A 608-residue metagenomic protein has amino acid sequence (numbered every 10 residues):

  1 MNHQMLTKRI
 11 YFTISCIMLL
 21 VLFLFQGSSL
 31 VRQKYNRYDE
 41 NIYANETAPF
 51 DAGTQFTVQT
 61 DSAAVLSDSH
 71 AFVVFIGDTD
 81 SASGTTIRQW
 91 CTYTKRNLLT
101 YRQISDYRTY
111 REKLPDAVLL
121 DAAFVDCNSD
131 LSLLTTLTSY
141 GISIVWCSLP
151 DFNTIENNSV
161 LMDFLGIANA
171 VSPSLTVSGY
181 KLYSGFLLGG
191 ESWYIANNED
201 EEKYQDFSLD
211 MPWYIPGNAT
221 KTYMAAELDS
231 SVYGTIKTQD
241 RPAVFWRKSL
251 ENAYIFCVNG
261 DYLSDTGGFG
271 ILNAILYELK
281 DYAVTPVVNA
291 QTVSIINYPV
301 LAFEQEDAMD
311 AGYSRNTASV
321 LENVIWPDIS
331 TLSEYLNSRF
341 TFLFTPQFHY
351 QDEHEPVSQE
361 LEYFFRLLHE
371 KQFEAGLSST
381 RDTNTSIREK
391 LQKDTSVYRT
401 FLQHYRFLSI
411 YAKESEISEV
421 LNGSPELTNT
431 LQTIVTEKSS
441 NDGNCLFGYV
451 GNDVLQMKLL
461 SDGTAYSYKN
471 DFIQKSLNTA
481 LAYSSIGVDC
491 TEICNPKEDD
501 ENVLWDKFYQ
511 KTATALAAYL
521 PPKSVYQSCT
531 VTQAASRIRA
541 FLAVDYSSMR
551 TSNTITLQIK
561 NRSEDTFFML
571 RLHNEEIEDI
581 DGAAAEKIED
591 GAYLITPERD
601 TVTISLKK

Functional and structural regions predicted by a protein language model:
H70-G77, T138-Y140, V145-S172, P299-A302 (+4 more regions): Metal-dependent polysaccharide deacetylase catalytic core of the NodB/CE4 family, i.e., the active-site-bearing domain
I76-N153, F342: Helical hinge/lid and interdomain linker segments adjacent to catalytic or ligand-binding clefts that mediate domain
L114-P115, G190, Y204-A290, Y483: A glycine-centered loop/beta-turn motif at secondary-structure junctions
D126-D130, E589-K608: C-terminal beta-strand-rich structural cap/linker in extracellular carbohydrate-active enzymes
W146-L228: An acidic, glycine-rich "communication" segment
G260, Y282-T285, N289-F303, T331-S333 (+2 more regions): Catalytic grooves of carbohydrate-active enzymes
G260-L367: Active-site beta->alpha N-cap acidic-glycine motif
F269, L367, R381-L402, F447-N478: Alpha-helical scaffold elements lining the catalytic groove of polysaccharide deacetylases
